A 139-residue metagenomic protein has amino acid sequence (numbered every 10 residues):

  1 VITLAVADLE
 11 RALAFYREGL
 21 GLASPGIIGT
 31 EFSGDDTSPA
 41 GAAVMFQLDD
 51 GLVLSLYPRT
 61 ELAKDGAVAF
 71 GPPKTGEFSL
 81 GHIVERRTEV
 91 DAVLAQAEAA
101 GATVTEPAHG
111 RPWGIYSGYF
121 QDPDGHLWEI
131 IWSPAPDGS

Functional and structural regions predicted by a protein language model:
V1-D8, V44-L48, A67-Q96, Y116-Q121: Vicinal oxygen chelate
T3-L54, R59-L62: Core segments of cupin and vicinal oxygen chelate
R11, E18, S24, I28-T30 (+5 more regions): Hydrophobic/basic alpha-helical segments enriched in Actinobacteria
A14, L56, G66, V90-A92 (+1 more regions): Short acidic, gly/pro-rich beta-turn/loop elements at beta-sheet edges and active-site/ligand-binding grooves
F32-G34, E61-V68, E106, G138: A short, acidic/glycine-rich surface segment
M45-Q47, L94-S139: Vicinal oxygen chelate
V53-S55, S79, L127: Short hydrophobic-acidic sequence motifs that mark active-site Asp/Glu residues
R59, I83-E85, P123, S133: Beta-hairpin (beta-strand-turn-beta-strand) motif
